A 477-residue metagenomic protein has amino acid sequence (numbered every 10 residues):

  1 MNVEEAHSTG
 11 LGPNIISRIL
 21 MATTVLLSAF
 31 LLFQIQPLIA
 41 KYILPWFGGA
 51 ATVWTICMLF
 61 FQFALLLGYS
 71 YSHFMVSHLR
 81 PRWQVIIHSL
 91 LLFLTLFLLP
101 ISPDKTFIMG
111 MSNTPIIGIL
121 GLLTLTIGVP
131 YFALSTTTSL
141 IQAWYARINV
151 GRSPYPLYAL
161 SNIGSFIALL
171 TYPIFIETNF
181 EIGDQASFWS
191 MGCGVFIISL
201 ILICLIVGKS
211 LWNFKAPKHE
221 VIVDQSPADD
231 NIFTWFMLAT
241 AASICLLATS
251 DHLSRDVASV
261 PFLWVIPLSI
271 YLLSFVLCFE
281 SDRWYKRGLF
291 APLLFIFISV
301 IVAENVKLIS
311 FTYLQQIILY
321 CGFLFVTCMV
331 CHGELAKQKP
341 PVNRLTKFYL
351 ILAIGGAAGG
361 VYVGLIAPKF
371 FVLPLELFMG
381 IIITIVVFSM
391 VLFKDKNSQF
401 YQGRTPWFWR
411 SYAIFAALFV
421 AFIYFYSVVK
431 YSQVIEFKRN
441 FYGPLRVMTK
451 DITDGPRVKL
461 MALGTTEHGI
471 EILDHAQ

Functional and structural regions predicted by a protein language model:
N2-A476: Alpha-helical transmembrane segments of multi-pass membrane proteins
